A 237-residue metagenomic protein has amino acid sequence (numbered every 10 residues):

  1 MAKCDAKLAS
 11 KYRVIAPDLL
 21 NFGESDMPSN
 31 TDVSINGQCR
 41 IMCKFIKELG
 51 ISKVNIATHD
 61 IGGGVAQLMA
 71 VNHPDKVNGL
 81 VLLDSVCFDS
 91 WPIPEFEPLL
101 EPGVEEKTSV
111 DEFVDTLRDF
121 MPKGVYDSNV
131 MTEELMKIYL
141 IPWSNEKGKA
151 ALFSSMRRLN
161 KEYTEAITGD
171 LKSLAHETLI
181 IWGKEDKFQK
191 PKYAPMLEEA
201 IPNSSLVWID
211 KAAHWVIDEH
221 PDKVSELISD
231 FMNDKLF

Functional and structural regions predicted by a protein language model:
M1-C4: The serine-hydrolase catalytic nucleophile loop
A9, I15-T58, S225-E226: Active-site loop/oxyanion-hole signature of alpha/beta-hydrolase fold enzymes
L19-G23, C87, A213-V216: Alpha/beta-hydrolase active-site loop signature
T58, G62, A66: Gly/Ala-rich beta-loop-alpha elbow adjacent to hydrolase catalytic centers
V71, N78-T108: Flexible "cap/lid" loop of the alpha/beta hydrolase fold
W91-I93, D111-S173: Conserved alpha/beta-hydrolase catalytic His-Asp/Glu region
G148-E199, W208: Conserved serine/cysteine hydrolase catalytic core
S204-F237: Catalytic active-site module of serine/aspartate enzymes centered on a nucleophile-bearing elbow/loop
